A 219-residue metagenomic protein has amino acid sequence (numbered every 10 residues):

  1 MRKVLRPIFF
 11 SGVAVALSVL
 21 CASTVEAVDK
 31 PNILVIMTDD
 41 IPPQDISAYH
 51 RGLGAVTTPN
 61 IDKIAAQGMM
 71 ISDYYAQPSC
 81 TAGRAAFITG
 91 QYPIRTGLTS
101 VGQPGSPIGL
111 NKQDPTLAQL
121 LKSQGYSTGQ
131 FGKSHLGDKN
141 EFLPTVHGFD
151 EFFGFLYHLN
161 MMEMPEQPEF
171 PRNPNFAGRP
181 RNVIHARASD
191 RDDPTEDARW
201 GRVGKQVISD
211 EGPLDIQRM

Functional and structural regions predicted by a protein language model:
R2, F10, V19, S23-M219: Formylglycine-dependent sulfatase
